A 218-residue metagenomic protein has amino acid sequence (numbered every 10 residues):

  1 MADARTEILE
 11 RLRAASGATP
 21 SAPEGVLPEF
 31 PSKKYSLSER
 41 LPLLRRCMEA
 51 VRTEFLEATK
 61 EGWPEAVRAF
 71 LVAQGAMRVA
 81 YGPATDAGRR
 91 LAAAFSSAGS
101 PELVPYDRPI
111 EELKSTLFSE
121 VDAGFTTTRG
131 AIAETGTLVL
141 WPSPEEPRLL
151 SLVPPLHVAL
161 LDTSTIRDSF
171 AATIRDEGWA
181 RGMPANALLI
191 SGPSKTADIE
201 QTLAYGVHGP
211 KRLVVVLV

Functional and structural regions predicted by a protein language model:
M1-V218: The feature marks the mature, well-folded catalytic cores of soluble enzymes
